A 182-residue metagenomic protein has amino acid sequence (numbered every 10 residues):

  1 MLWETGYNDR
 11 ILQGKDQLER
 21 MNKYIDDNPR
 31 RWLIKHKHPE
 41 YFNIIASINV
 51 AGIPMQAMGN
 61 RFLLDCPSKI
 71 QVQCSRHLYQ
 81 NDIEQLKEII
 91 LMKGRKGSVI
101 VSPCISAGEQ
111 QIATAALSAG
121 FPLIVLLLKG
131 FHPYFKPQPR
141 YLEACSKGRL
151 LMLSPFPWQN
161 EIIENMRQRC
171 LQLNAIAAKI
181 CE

Functional and structural regions predicted by a protein language model:
M1-I45: Short catalytic/metal-binding and nucleic-acid-binding patches
I44-E182: Glycine-biased, small-residue-rich flexible motifs in mid-sequence functional cores and linkers
